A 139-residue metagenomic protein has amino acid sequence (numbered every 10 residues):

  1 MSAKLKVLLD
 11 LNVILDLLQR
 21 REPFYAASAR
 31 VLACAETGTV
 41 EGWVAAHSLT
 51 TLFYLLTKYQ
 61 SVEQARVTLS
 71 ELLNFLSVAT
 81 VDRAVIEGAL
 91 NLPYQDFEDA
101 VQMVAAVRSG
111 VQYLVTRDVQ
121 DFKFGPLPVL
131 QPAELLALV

Functional and structural regions predicted by a protein language model:
M1-K6, R30, F75, V104-V139: Acidic, PIN/NYN-like endoribonuclease modules and their adjacent C-terminal/linker elements
M1-V44, T57-Q64, F124, L136-V139: Short, well-structured N-terminal submotif of metal-dependent ribonuclease cores
N12-V13, H47, A84, Q120 (+1 more regions): Alpha-helix/helix-capping structural signal
V13-I14, T51-L52, G88: A general alpha-helix detector
R20, S48, T68-P93: Acidic catalytic patch
A45-L73: Glycine/small-residue-rich phosphate/adenosyl-binding loop
